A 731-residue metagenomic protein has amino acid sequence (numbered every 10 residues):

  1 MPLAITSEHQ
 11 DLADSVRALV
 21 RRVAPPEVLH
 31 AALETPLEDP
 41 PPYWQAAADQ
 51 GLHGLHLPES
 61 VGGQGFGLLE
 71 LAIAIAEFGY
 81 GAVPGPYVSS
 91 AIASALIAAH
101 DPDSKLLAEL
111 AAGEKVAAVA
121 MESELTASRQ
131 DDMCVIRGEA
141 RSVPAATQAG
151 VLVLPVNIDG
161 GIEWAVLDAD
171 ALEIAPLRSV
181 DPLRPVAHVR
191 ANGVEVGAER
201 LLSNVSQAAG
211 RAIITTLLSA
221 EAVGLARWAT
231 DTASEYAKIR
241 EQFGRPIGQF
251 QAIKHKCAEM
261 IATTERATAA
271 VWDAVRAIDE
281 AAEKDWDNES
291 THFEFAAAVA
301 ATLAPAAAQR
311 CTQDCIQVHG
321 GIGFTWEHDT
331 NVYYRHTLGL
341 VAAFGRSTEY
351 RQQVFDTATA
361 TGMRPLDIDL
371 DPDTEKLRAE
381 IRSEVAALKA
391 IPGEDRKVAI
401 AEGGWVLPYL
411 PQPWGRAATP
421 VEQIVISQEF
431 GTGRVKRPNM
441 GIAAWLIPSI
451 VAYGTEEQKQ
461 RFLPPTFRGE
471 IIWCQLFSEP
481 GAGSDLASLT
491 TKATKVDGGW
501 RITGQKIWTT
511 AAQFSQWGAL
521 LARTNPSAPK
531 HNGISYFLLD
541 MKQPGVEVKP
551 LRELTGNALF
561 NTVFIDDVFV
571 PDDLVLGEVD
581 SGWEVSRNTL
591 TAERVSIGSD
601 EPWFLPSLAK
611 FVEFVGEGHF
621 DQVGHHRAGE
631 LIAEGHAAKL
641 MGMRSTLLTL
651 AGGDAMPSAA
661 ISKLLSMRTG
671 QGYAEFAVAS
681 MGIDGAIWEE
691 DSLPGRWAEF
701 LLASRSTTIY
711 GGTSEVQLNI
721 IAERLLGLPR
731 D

Functional and structural regions predicted by a protein language model:
M1-Y87, E349-G441, V451, R461 (+9 more regions): Amphipathic, small/basic residue-rich leader segments at the start of a protein or domain
P2-D14, L52, G79-Y80, L172-E265 (+7 more regions): Glycine-rich beta->alpha junctions and the first turn(s) of the following alpha-helix
E27-T35, S234, K238, Q242-R245 (+4 more regions): C-terminal helix-coil-helix/basic helical segment that borders enzyme active sites and/or dimer interfaces and provides
G51, F295, V299-I391, Q412 (+3 more regions): Alpha-helix capping/hinge segments and adjacent helical runs
G85-P102, P438-E457: N-terminal glycine-rich flavin-associated loop
G113-E122, G469-F477, L521: A short, Trp-centered hydrophobic/proline-enriched beta-strand micro-motif
A127-S128, T491-A493: A structural signal for short hydrophobic beta-strand segments in well-ordered beta-sheet cores
D132-M133, R137-E173, L177, T503-K549: A short core secondary-structure module
